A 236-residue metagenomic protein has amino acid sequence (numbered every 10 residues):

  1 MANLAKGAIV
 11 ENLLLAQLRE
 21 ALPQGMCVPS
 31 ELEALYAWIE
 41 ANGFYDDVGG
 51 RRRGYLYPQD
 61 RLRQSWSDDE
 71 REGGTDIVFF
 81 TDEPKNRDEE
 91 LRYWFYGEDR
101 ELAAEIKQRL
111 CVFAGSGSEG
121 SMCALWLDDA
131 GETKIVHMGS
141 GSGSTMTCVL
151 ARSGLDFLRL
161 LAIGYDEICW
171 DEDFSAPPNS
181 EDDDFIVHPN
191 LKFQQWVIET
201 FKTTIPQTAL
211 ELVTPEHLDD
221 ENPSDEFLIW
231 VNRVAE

Functional and structural regions predicted by a protein language model:
A2-D129, Q194, T203-E236: A surface-exposed partner-binding patch
G7, A21-Q24, G143-M146, L150 (+2 more regions): Generic alpha-helical structural element
R52, T133, F174-P178: Solvent-exposed, non-transmembrane amphipathic alpha-helical segments
E98-E101, T145, E181, P189 (+1 more regions): Short, flexible coil/linker segments at or flanking structured domains
K134-E172: Compact, glycine/acidic-enriched structural inserts
A162-A209: An amphipathic alpha-helical core segment
